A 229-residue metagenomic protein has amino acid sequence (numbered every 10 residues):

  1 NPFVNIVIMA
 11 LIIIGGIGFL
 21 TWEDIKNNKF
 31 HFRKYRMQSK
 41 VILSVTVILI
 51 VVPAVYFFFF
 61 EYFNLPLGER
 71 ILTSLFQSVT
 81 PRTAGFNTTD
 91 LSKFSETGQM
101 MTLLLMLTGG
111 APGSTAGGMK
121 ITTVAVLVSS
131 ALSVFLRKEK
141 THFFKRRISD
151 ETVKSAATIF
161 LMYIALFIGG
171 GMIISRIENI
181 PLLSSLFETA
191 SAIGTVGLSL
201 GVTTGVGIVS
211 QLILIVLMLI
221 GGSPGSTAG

Functional and structural regions predicted by a protein language model:
N1-A228: Membrane-proximal intracellular helices of multi-pass ion channels
